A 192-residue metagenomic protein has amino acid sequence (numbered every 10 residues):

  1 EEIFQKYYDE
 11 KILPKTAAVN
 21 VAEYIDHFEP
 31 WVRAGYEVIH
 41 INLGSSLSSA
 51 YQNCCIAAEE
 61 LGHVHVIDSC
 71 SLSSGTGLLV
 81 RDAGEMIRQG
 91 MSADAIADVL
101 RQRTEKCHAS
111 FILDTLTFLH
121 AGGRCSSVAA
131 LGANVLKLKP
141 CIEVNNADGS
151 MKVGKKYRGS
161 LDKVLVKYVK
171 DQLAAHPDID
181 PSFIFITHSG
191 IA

Functional and structural regions predicted by a protein language model:
E1, E10, S46-H65, S71-A192: Mixed-charge interfacial surface used for oligomerization/domain docking and macromolecular partner engagement
E1-N20: N-terminal glycine-rich anion-binding loop in soluble enzyme alpha/beta folds
F4-Q5, V21, I25, S48 (+1 more regions): Generic intrinsically disordered, low-complexity segments enriched for polar/acidic and small residues
P14-K15, I41, C70, L116: Short, contiguous strand/loop micro-motifs
V19-A22, S74: Residues at secondary-structure transition points
E23-Y51: N-terminal glycine-rich phosphate/adenylate-binding segment common to multiple enzyme folds
